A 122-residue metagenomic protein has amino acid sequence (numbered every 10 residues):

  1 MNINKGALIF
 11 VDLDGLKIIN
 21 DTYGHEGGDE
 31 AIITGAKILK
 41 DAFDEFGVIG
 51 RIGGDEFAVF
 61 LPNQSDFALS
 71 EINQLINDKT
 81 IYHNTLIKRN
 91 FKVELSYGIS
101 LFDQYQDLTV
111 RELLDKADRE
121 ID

Functional and structural regions predicted by a protein language model:
M1-A7, D14-D44, G50-G54, A58-V59 (+4 more regions): Conserved long alpha-helical elements within nucleotide-processing catalytic cores of c-di-GMP signaling and class III
I3-N4, K92-E94: Short loop/turn elements that form and flank the Walker-type P-loop nucleotide-binding site in RecA-like NTPase cores
L8, F57, L95-I99: A structural signal for short, well-ordered beta-strand segments
V11-L13, N63, Y97: Residues immediately flanking
D41-F46, N77-N90: Short catalytic/binding micro-motifs of nucleotide second-messenger systems
I49, R89-N90, S96-Y105, E112-D122: Cyclic nucleotide signaling catalytic output domains
V59-Q64, L101-D103: Short beta-strand-to-loop capping motifs
